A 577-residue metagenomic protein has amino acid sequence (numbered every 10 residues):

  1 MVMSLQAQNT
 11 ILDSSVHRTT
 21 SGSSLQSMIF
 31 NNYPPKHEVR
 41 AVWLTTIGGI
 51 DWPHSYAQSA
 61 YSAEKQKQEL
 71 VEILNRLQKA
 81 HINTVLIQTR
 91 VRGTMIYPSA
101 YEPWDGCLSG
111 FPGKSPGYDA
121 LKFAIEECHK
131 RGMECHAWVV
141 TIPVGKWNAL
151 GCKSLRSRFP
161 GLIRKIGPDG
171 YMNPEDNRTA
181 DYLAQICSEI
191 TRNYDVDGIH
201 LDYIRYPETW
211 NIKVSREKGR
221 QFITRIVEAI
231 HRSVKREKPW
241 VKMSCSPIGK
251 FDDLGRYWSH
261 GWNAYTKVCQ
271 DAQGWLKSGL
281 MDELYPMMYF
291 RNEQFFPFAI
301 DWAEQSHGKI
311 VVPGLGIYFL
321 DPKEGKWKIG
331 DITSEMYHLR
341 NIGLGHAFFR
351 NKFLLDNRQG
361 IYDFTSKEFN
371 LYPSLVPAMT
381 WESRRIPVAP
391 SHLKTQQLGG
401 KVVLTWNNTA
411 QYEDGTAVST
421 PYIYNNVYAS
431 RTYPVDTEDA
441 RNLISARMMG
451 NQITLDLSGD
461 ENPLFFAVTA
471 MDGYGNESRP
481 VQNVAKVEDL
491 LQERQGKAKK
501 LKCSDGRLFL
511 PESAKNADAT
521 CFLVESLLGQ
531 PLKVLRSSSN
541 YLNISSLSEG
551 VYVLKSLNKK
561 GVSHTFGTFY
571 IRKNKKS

Functional and structural regions predicted by a protein language model:
H37-V39, W43-K67, H136-N193: Active-site-adjacent "subsite" loops/lids of carbohydrate-active enzymes
Q68-T94, N193-V196: Catalytic domains of carbohydrate-active enzymes, especially glycoside hydrolases
A80-P116: Aromatic-lined carbohydrate-binding/catalytic grooves of carbohydrate-active enzymes
E134-K146, H200, G219-Y265, V311-G314 (+1 more regions): Aromatic-lined carbohydrate-recognition surfaces of secreted/lumenal glycan-active proteins
A272-Q273, K277-F295, V312-S383: Substrate-binding cleft of secreted/luminal carbohydrate-active enzymes
F364-A417, G475-L490: Pro/Thr/Ser/Gly-rich low-complexity, intrinsically disordered linker/stalk tracts
L457-E477: Beta-strand-rich modules
L490-Q495, F509-E512, E549-S577: C-terminal tail/sorting-segment detector
